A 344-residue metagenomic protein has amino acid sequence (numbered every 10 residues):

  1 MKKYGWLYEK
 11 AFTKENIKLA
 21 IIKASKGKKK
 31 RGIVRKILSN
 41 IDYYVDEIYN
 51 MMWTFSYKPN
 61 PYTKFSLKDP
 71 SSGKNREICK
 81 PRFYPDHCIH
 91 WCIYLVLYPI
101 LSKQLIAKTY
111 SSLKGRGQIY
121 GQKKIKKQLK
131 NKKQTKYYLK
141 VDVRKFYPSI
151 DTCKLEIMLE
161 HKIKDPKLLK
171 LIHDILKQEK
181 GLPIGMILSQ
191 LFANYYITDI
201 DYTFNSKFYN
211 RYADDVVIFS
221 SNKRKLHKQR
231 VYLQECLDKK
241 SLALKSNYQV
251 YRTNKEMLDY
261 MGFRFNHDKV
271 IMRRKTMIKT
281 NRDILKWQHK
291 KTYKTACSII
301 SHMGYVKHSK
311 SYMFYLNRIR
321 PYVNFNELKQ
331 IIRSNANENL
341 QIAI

Functional and structural regions predicted by a protein language model:
M1-E47, N339-I344: Non-catalytic, polymerase-adjacent accessory regions of viral genome-replication enzymes
K2-Y8, Y94-D151: Active-site-proximal segment of RNA-dependent polymerases
M51-K74, C88, K164-Q178: Reverse-transcriptase-like RNA-dependent polymerase core
N60-Y62, R211-D214, N247: Short Gly/Ser/Thr- and Asp/Glu-enriched loop/turn motifs at secondary-structure junctions
K74-I106, E179-N205: Conserved pre-motif C helix in the palm subdomain of viral-like polymerases
H87, W91, Q178, H227-K228 (+2 more regions): Right-hand nucleic-acid polymerase module
K123-A213, V217-Q234, R252-K255, C297 (+3 more regions): Conserved polymerase palm-domain catalytic core
